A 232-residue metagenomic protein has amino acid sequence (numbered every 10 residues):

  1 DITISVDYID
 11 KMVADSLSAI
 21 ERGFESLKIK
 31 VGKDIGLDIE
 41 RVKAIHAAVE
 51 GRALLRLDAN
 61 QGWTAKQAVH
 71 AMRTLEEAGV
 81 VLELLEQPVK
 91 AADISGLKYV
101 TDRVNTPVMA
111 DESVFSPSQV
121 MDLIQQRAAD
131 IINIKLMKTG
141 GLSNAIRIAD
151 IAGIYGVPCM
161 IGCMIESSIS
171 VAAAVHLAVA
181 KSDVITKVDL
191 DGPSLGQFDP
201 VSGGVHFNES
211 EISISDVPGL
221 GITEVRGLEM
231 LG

Functional and structural regions predicted by a protein language model:
D1-S5, K28-K30, D189: Short beta-strand segments
I2-A14, S18, I35, I39: Active-site beta->alpha loop and helix N-cap motifs at the rims of alpha/beta catalytic domains
A14-D15, R22, N60: Metal-coordinating catalytic core of metallo-dependent amide/deamination hydrolases
S16, K98, A149, V175 (+1 more regions): Short glycine-/small-residue-rich flexible loop motifs, especially phosphate/cofactor-binding loops
A19-K30: Catalytic domains of carbohydrate-active enzymes, especially glycoside hydrolases
E21, R147, I151-I154, H176 (+1 more regions): Charged/polar positions on well-ordered alpha helices
I29-S170, F198-F207: Catalytic core of soluble alpha/beta enzymes
M164-G232: Flexible C-terminal active-site loop/helix
